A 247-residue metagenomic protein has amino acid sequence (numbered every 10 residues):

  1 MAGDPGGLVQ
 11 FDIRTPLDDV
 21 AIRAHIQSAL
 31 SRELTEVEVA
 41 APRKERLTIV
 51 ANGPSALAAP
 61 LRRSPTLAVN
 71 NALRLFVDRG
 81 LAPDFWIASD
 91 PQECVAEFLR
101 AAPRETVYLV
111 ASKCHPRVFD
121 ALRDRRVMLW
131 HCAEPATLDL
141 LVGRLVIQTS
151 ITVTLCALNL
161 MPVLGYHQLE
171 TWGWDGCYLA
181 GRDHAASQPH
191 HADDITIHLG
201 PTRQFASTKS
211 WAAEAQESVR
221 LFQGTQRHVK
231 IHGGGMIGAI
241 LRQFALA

Functional and structural regions predicted by a protein language model:
M1-A247: Metal-ion/cofactor- or nucleotide/acyl-coenzyme-handling active-site neighborhoods
